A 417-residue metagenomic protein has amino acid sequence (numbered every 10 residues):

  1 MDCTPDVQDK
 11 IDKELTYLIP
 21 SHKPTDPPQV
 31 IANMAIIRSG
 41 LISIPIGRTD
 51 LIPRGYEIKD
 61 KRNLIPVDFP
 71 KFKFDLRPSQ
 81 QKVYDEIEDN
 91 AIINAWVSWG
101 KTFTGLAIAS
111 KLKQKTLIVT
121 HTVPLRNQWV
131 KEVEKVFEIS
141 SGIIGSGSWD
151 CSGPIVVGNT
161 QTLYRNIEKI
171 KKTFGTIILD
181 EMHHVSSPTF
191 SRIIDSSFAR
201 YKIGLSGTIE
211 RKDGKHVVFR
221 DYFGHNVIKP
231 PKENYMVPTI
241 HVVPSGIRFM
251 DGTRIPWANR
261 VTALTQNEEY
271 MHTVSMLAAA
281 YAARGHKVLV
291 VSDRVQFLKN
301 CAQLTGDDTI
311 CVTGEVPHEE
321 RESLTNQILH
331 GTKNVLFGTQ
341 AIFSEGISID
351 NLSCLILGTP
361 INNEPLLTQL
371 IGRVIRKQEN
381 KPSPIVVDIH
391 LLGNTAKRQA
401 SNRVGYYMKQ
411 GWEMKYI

Functional and structural regions predicted by a protein language model:
D12-N63: Interdomain "pre-motor" coupling segment immediately N-terminal to P-loop NTPase/helicase cores
M34, I58-N94: Conserved pre-motif I regulatory segment
D89-L112, L117: Walker A/P-loop
A109, G252-D293, K299-Q303: Conserved interdomain hinge at the start of the Helicase C-terminal
N127, K131, I139-S152, R165 (+3 more regions): Conserved helicase ATPase core of P-loop NTP-dependent helicases/translocases
S146-T176, S187-R192, I342: Conserved helix/coil segment N-terminal to the catalytic DExD/H
Y164, G314-Q410: Conserved RecA-like P-loop NTPase helicase motor core
G175-T176, E181-H241, Y407: Post-DEXD/H (motif II) to motif III coupling segment of the RecA-like Helicase ATP-binding lobe
